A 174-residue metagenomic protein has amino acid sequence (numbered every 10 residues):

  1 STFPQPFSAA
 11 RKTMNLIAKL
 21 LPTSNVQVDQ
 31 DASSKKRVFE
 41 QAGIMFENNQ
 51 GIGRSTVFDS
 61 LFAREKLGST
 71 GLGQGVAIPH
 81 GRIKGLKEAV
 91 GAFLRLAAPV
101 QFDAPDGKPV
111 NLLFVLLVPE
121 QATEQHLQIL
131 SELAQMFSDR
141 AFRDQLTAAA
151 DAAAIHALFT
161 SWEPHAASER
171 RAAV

Functional and structural regions predicted by a protein language model:
F3-V174: Cytosolic covalent-transfer regions centered on His/Cys nucleophiles that carry phosphoryl or persulfide groups
